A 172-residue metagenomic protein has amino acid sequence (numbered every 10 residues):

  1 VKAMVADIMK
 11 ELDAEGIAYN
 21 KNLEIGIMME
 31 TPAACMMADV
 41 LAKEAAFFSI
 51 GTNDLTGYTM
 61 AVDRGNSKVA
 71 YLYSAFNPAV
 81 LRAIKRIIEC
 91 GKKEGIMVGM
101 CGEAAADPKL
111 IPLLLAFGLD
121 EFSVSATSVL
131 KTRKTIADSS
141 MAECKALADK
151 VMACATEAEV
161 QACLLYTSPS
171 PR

Functional and structural regions predicted by a protein language model:
A18, A61-G102: Generic long, charged, amphipathic alpha-helical segments
I25-M29, F48-I50, V98-M100, F122-V124: Hydrophobic faces of well-ordered beta-strands that scaffold small-molecule active sites in alpha/beta enzyme cores
E30, D54, L114, T156: Conserved, mostly hydrophobic/aromatic
C35-V40, A106-F117: Catalytic cores of alpha/beta
A42-F48, A116-E121: Glycine-enriched alpha-helix->loop->beta-strand junction motifs that scaffold or abut catalytic
G51-G57, L119-K134: Glycine-rich phosphate-binding active-site loops on the catalytic face of alpha/beta enzymes
V62-K68, L130-A148: C-terminal helical cap(s) of enzyme catalytic domains, especially alpha/beta-barrels
Y166-R172: Conserved small/polar residues in nucleotide/adenosyl-binding loops
